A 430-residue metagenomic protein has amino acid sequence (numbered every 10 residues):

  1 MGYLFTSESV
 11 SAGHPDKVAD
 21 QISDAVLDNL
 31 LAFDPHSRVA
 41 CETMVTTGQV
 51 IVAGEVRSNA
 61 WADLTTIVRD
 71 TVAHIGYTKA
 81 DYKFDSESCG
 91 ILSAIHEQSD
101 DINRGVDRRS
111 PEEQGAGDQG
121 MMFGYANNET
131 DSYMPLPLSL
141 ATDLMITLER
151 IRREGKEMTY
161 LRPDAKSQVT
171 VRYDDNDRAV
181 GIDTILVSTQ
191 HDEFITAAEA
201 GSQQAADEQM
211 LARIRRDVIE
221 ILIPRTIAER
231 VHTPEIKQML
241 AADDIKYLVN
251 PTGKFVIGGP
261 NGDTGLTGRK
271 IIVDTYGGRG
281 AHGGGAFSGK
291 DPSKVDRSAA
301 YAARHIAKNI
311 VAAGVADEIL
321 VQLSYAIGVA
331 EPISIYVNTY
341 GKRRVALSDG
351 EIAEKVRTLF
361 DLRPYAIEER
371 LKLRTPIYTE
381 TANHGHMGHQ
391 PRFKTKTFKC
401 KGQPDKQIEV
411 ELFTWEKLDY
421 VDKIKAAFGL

Functional and structural regions predicted by a protein language model:
M1-A40, V45, V421, A427-L430: N-terminal, positively charged regions that mediate nucleic acid binding
T6, T66, A73-I257, G388-R392 (+1 more regions): Glycine-rich, mobile lid/loop segments that gate access to catalytic sites or pores
E8, A12-L31, E129-R150, K290-G314: Alpha-helical support elements that line or immediately flank enzyme active sites and cofactor-binding pockets
E8-V10, H14-A19, G115-T130, V256-A281 (+2 more regions): Conserved phosphate/anionic-ligand binding catalytic regions in large, soluble enzymes, centered on
V39-C41, A165-V171, I245-V249, V315-A326: A short glycine-rich, hydrophobically flanked beta-strand micro-motif that places a catalytic Asp/Glu for divalent metal
V39-N59, I327-E331: Short, charge-patterned binding micro-sites
T46, E318, Y325-L430: Internal helix-turn-beta structural module
R269-I271, Y276-Q322, E331-T339: C-terminal catalytic subdomain
